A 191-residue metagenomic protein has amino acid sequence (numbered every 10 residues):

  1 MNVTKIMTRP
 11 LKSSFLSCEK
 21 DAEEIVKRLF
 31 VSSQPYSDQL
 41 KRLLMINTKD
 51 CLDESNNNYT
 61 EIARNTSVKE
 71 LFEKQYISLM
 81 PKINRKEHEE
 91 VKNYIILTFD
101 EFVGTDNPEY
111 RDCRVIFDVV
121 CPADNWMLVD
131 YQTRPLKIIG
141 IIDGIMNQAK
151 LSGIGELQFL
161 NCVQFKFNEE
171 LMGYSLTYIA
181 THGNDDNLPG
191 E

Functional and structural regions predicted by a protein language model:
M1-V103: Small/polar-rich, solvent-exposed N-terminal microdomains that initiate assembly or binding
H88-E89, T133-E191: Acidic-leaning, charged glycine-interspersed low-complexity segments
K92-Y94, D112-I116, G173-T177: Broad gene-expression machinery/nucleic-acid interaction feature
T98-D100, I116-V120, T177-T181: Residue-level recognition of well-ordered beta-strand positions that form the cores of beta-sheet-rich folds across
F102-G104, P122-A123: Short, charged/polar surface micro-motifs in flexible loops or helix N-caps
T105-R111, N168: Short glycine/proline-enriched loop/turn "hinge" motifs that connect secondary-structure elements and lie
Y110-W126: Short acidic, glycine/tyrosine-flanked loop/strand segments centered on an H-E-D-like triad
W126-T133: Short, flexible/disordered intra-domain loops and linkers
